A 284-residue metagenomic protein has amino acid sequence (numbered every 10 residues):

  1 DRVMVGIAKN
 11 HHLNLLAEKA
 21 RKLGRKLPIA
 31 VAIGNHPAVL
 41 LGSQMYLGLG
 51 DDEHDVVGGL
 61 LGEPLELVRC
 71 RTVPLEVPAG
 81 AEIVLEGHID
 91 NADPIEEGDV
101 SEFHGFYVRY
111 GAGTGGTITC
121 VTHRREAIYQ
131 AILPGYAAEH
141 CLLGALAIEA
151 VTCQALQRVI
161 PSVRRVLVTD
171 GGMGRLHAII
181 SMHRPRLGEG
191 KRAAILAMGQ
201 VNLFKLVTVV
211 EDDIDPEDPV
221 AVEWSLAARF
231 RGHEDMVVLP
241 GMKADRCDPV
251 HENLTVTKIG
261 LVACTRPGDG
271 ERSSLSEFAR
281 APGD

Functional and structural regions predicted by a protein language model:
D1-M45, V201-F204, V209-V210: Internal alpha/beta scaffold segment
H36-D284: Charged, compositionally biased interaction regions
